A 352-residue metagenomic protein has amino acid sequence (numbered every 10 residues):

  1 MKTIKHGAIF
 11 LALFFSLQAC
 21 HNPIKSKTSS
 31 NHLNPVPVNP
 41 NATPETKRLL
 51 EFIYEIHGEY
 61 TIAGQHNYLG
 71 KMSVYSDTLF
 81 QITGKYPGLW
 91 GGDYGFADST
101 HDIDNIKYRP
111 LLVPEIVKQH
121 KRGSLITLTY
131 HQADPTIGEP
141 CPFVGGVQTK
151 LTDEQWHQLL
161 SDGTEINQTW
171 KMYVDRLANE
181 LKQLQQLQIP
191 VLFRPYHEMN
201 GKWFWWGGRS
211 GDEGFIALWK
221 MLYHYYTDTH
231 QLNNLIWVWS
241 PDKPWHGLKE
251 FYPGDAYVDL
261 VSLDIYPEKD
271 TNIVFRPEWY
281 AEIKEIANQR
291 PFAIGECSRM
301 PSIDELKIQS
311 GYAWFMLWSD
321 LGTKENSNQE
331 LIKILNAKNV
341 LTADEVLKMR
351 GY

Functional and structural regions predicted by a protein language model:
L17-A19: C-terminal motif of bacterial Sec signal peptides marking the signal peptidase cleavage site
I24-G95, D102-K107, I303: N-terminal module-boundary/linker segments of secreted carbohydrate-active enzymes
R48, K71-Q81, P110-P114, R176-E180 (+3 more regions): Alpha-helical scaffolding within the catalytic cores of extracellular/periplasmic polymer-degrading hydrolases
G58-T61, K85-G88, K121-I126, Q186-L192 (+4 more regions): Loop/turn elements at helix/coil->beta-strand transitions in domains of secreted/extracellular proteins
I62-H66, R290-Y352: Substrate-binding cleft of secreted/luminal carbohydrate-active enzymes
G64-H66, R194-Y196, W219, Y223-G247 (+1 more regions): Aromatic-lined carbohydrate-recognition surfaces of secreted/lumenal glycan-active proteins
G92, L248-T271, M316-W318: Aromatic- and acid-rich polysaccharide-binding/catalytic face of secreted or lumenal carbohydrate-active enzymes
D102-M221, L232: Substrate-binding cleft of extracellular glycoside hydrolase catalytic domains
